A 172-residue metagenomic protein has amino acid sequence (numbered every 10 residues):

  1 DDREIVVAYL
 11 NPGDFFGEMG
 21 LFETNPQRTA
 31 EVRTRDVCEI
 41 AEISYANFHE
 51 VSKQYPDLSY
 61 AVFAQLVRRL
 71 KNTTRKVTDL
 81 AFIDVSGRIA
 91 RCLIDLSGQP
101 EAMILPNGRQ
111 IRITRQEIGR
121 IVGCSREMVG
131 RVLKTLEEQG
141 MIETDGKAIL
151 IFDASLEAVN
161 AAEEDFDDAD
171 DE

Functional and structural regions predicted by a protein language model:
D1-I5: A short beta-strand-loop-beta hairpin characteristic of the jelly-roll/cupin
V6, N11, R35-I43, T78-I83 (+2 more regions): Short, exposed beta-strand "edge-strand" segments with a Pro/Gly-rich flavor and a Y/T-containing core
V6-K71: Cyclic-nucleotide recognition modules
Y9, G13-F16, S86, R115 (+1 more regions): Short glycine- and Lys/Arg-enriched binding-loop motifs that mark or flank ligand-binding interfaces
F15, D57, R88, E127 (+1 more regions): Residue-level recognition of oxygen-bearing side chains
M19-G20, P26-Q27, D36, Q65 (+8 more regions): Long cytosolic regulatory regions associated with cyclic-nucleotide signaling
K53-G123: Polybasic "coupling" helices that flank or enter modular domains
L96-E172: Phosphate-/nucleic-acid-contacting segments
